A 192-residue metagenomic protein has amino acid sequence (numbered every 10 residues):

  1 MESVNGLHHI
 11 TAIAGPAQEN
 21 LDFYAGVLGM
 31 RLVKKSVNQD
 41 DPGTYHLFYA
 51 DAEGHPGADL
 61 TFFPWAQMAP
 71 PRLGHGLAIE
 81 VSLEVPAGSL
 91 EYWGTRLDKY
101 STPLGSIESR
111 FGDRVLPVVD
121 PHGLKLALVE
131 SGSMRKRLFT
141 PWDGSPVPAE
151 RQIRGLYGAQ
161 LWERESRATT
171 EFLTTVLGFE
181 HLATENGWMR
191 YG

Functional and structural regions predicted by a protein language model:
M1, V33-S36, Y45, H55 (+2 more regions): Vicinal oxygen chelate
V4-D22, G26, S36, G54-G57 (+4 more regions): Vicinal oxygen chelate
D41-G43, A52-A58: Short, solvent-exposed loop/turn segments that connect beta-strands within catalytic domains and beta-strand-rich
Y49-D51, P64, E130: Residue-level signal for short segments within beta-strands and strand-turn junctions of well-structured beta-sheet
L60-T61, A127: Conserved beta-strand in the GNAT
E150-G192: Surface-exposed interaction/gating patches
